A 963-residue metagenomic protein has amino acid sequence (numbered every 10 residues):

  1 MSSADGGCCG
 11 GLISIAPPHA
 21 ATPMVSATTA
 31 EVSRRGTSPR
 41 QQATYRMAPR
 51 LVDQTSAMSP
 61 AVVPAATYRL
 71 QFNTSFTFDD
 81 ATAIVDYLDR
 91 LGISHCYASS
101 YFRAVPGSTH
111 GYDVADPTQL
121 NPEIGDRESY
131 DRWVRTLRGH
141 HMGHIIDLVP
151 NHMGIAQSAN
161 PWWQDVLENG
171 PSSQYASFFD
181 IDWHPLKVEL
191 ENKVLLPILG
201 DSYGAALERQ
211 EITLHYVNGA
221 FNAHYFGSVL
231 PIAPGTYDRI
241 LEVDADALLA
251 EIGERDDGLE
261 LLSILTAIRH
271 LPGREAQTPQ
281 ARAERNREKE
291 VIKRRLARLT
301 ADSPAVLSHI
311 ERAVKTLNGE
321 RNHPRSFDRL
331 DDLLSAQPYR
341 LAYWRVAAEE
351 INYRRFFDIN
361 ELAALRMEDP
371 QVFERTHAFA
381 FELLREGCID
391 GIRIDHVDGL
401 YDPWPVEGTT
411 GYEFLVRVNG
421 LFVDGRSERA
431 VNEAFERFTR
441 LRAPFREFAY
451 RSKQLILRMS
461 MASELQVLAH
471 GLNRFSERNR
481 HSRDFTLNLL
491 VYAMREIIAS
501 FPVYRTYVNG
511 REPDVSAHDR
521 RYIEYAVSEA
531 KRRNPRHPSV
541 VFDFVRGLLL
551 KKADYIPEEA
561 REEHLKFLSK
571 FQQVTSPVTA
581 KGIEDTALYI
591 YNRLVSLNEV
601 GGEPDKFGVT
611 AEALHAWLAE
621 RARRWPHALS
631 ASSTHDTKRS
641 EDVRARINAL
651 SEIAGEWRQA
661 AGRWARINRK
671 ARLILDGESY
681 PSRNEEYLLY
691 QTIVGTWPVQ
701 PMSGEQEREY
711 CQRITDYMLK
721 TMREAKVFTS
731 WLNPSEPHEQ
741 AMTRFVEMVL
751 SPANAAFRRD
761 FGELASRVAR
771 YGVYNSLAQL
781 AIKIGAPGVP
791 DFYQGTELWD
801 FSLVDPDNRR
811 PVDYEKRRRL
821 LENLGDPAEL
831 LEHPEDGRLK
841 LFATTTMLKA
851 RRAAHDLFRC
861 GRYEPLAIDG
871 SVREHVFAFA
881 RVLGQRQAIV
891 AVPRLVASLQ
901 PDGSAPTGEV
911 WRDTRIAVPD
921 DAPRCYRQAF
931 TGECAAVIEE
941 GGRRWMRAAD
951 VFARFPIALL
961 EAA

Functional and structural regions predicted by a protein language model:
A4, I13-H19, S33-R35: Residue-level detector of structural "landmarks"
C8-C9: Cysteine-centered motifs
H19, Q41-Y45, Q54: Low-complexity, intrinsically disordered or signal/transmembrane-proximal segments
A48-P106, T118, E123, D131 (+11 more regions): Carbohydrate-interacting/catalytic domains
S108-D116, M153-D182, V406-T410: Aromatic- and acidic-residue-enriched segments that line the glycan-binding/catalytic groove of carbohydrate-active
L148, S172-Q277: Long, basic N-terminal domains or extensions that often function in RNA/ssDNA interaction or organelle/cellular
N151, R393-L400, E832: Conserved short loop/turn motifs at secondary-structure junctions
